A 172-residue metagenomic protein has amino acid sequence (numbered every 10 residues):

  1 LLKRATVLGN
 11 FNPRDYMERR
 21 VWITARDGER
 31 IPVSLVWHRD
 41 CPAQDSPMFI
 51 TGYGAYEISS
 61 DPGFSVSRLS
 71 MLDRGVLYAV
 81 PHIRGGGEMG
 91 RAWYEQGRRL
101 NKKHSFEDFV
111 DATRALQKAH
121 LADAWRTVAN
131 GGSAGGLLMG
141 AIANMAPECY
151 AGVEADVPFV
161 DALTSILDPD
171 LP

Functional and structural regions predicted by a protein language model:
L1-Q44, I58, P62-L69, D73-R74 (+1 more regions): Non-catalytic accessory segments flanking enzyme active sites
I31, P47, R126: Alpha/beta-hydrolase fold active-site loops
V36, T51-G52, N130: Short hydrophobic segments within beta-strands
S46, V76, C149-A151: Short beta-strand segments enriched for Tyr within beta-sheet-rich domains, predominantly fibronectin type III
S46, Y53-I58, S133: Active-site glycine-rich loops that stabilize anionic/oxyanionic intermediates across multiple enzyme folds
M48, L72-H82: A fold-wide structural signal in alpha/beta-hydrolase
P81-P172: Active-site-proximal cap/loop segments of hydrolase catalytic domains
